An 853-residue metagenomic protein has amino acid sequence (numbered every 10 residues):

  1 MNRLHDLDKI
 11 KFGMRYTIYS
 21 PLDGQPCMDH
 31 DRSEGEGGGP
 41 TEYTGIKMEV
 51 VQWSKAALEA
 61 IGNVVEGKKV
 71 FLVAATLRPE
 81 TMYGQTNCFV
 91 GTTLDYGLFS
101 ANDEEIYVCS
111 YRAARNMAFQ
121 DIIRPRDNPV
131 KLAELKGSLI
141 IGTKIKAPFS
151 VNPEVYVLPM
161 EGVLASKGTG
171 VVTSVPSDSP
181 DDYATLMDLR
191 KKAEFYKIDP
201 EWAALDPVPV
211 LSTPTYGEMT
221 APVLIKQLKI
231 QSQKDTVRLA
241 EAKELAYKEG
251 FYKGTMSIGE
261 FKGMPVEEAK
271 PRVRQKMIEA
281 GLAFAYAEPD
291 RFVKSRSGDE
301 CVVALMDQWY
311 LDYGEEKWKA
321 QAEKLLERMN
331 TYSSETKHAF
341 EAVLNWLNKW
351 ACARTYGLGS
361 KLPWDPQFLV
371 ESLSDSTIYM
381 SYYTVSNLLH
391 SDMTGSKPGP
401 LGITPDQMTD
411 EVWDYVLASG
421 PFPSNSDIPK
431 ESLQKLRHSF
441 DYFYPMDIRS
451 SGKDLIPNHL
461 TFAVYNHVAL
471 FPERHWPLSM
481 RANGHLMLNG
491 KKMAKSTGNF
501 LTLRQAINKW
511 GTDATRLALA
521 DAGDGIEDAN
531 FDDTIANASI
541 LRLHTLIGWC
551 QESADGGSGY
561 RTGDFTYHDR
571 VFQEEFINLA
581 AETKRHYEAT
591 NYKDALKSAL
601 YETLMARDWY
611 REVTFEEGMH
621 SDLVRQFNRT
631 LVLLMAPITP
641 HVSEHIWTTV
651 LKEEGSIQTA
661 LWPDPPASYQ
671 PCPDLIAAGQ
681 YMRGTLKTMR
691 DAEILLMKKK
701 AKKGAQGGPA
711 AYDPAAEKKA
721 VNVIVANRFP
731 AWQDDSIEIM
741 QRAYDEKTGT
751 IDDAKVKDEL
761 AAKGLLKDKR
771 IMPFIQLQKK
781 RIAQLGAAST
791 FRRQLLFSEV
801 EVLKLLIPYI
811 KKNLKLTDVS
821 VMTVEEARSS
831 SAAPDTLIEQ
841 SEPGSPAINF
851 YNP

Functional and structural regions predicted by a protein language model:
M1-Y83, G142-K146, N152-E154, K167-V370 (+7 more regions): Residue patterns forming the tRNA-binding/recognition surfaces of aminoacyl-tRNA synthetases and related DALR
L4, L72-G91, S295-R296, E300-V302 (+3 more regions): Conserved phosphate/anionic-ligand binding catalytic regions in large, soluble enzymes, centered on
H5-G39, C109, A113-L135, I140 (+1 more regions): Amphipathic alpha-helical
L7-F12, N152-P153, L189-L205, E279-A285 (+13 more regions): Secondary-structure transition/capping motifs at alpha-helix termini and the adjoining loop/turn into the next element
P21, D29-E36, G559-K584, K597-Y601 (+2 more regions): Acidic, turn-prone loop/beta-hairpin segments
V50-Q52, A147-F149, P153-A165, P176 (+2 more regions): Alpha-helical recognition segments enriched in aromatics with Gly/Pro capping that present substrate-recognition
P79, Y83-F89, L94-V171: Protease-associated
D533, N537, G655-P853: C-terminal low-complexity, glycine/proline- and small-hydrophobic-enriched intrinsically disordered tails that act as
